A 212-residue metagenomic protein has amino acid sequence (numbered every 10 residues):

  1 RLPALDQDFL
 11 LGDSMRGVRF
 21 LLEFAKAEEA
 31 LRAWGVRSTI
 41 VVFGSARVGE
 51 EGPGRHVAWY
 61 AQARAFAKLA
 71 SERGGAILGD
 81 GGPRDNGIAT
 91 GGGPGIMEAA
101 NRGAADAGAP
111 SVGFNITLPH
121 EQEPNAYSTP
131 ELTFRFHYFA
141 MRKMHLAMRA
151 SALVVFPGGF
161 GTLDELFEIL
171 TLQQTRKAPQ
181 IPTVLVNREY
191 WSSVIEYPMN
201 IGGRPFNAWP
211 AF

Functional and structural regions predicted by a protein language model:
P3, Q7-F114: Glycine-rich beta-alpha loop segments
E50, E121-Q122, W191-V194: Short, charged/polar "capping" segments at the starts of alpha-helices and the immediately preceding loops
A65-E72, L166-Q173, I195-G202: Short, well-ordered amphipathic alpha-helices
A89-F156, F160-G161: Phosphate/pyrophosphate-binding betaalpha-module
E98-A104, D164-R176: Short Gly/Thr/Asp-enriched flexible loops that form oxyanion-binding sites at enzyme active sites
S151-L170, I181-Y190: Glycine-rich anion-binding loop/nest that anchors nucleotide
Q173-I181, F206-N207: Arginine/glycine-rich "motif VI" loop of SF2 helicases in the C-terminal RecA-like domain
L185-F212: C-terminal functional extensions of proteins
